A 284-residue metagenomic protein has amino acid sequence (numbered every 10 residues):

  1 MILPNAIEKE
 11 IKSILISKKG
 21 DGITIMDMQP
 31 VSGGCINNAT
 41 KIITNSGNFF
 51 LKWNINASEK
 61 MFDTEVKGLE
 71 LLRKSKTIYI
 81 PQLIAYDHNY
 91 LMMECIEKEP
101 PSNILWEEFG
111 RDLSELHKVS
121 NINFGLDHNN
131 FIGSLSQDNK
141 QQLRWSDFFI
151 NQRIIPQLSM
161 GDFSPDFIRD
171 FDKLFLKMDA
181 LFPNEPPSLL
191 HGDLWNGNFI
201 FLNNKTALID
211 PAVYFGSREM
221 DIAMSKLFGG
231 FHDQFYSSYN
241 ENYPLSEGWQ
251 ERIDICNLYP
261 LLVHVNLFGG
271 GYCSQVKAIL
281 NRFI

Functional and structural regions predicted by a protein language model:
A6-K19, N121-L189: An alpha-helical support segment within catalytic cores of ATP-dependent transferases
G22, N45-F49, K205: Short acidic/polar mixed-charge low-complexity motifs
G22-Q29: Conserved N-terminal boundary motif of the eukaryotic protein kinase catalytic domain
Q29-D147: ATP-binding pocket architecture of kinase catalytic cores
S46, H88, P186-P187, N204: Conserved catalytic motifs of the protein kinase core domain
H88-W106, N151-M160, I255-K277: A glycine-centered beta->alpha junction motif in the catalytic cores of kinase/phosphotransferase enzymes
D138-I150, P187-L189, N196, I200-D254 (+2 more regions): Active-site Asp-x-Gly
L280-N281: Conserved catalytic cores of large enzyme domains
